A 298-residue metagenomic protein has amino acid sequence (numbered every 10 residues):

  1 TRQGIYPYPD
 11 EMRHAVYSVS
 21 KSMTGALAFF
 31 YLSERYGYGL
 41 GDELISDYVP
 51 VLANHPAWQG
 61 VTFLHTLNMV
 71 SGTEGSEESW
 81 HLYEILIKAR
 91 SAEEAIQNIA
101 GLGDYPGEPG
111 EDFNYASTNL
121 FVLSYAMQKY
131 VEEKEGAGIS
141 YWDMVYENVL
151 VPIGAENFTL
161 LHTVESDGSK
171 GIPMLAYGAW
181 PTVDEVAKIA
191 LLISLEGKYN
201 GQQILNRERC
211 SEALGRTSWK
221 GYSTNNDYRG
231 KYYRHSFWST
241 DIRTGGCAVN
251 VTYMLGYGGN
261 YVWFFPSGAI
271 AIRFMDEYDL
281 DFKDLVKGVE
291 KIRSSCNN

Functional and structural regions predicted by a protein language model:
T1-P9, Y38, E290-N298: N-terminal leader/targeting segments and the immediately adjacent pre-domain N-terminus
I5, N68, E84-R90, H162-G178 (+2 more regions): Carbohydrate-binding/catalytic loop surfaces
I5-L32, Y36, E43-V49, E108-D112 (+2 more regions): Short active-site loop at a secondary-structure junction that contains or immediately precedes the catalytic residue(s)
P9-D10, A15, Y31-P50, S76 (+2 more regions): Short, well-structured active-site flanking segments
V16-L40, T66, L123-M127, V186-I189 (+1 more regions): Active-site SXXK
N54-A155, P181-A187, L192-L195: Active-site-adjacent helix/loop patches that line small-molecule binding or acyl-intermediate pockets
S140-W219: Active-site-proximal binding-pocket segments
A155-E165, G215-I272: Active-site Gly/Thr loop motif
